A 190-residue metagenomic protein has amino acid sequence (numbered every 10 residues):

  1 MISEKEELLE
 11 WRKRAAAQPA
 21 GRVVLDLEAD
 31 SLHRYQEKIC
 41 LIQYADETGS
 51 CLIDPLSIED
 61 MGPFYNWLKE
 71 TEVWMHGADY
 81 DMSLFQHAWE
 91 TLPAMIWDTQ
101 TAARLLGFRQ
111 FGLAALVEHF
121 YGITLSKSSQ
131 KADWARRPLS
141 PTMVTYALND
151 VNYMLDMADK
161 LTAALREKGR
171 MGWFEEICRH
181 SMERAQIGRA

Functional and structural regions predicted by a protein language model:
M1-A114: Conserved RNase H-like, two-metal-ion catalytic cores of nucleic-acid enzymes
I39, V117, I177-C178: Short alpha-helical scaffolding segments that buttress acidic/His motifs in well-ordered protein cores
L84, A115-H119, Y153-D156, K160: Alpha-helical scaffold segments in soluble metabolic enzymes
E90, L106-G107, Y121, L125 (+1 more regions): Hydrophobic/aromatic-lined pockets within catalytic cores
T99, Q130-R136, E175-R179: Short, conserved phosphate-binding/catalytic loop or strand-edge motifs used in phosphoryl-/nucleotidyl-transfer
Q100-L106, P138-L148: Flexible, glycine/proline-enriched loop segments at strand-loop-helix junctions that form or flank small-ligand binding
A115-T142: A short, charged helix-loop
P141-R189: Mixed-charge, glycine-rich, non-catalytic linkers/tails in nucleic-acid processing enzymes
